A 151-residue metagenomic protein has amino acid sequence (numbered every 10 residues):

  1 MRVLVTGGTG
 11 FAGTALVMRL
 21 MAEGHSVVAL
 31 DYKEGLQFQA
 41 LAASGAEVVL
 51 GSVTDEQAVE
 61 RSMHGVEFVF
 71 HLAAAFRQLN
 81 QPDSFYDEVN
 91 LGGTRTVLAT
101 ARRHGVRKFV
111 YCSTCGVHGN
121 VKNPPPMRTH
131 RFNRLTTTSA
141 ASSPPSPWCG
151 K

Functional and structural regions predicted by a protein language model:
V3-E23: N-terminal Rossmann NAD(P)H-binding glycine-rich loop of SDR-like oxidoreductase domains
T6, L30, V69-A73, F109-C115: SDR active-site strand-loop-helix element
F11-A15, L91, S143: Residues forming the Rossmann-fold NAD(P)(H) cofactor-binding site
H25-L36: Conserved glycine-rich Rossmann-like NAD(P)H-binding loop of the short-chain dehydrogenase/reductase
A46-V89, T100, C115-N123: NAD(P)H-binding glycine-rich loop region in Rossmannoid oxidoreductase-like domains and their noncatalytic homologs
T54, F85-T96, T136, A140-A141: Glycine-rich NAD(P)-binding loop of the Rossmann-fold in SDR/ketoreductase-type enzymes
R95-T138: Conserved Rossmann-fold NAD(P)-dependent oxidoreductase catalytic core, especially the SDR/UDP-sugar
N120, T136-K151: Active-site Tyr-X1-5-Lys
